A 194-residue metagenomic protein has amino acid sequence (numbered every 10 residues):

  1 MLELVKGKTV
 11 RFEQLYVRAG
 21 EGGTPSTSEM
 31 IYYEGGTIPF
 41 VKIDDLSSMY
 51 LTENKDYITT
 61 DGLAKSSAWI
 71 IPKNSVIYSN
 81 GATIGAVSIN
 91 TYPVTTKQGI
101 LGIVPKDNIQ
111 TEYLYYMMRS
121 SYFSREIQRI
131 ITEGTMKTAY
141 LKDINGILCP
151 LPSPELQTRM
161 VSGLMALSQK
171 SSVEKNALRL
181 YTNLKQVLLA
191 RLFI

Functional and structural regions predicted by a protein language model:
M1-L4, T138, P150-P152, L156-Y181 (+1 more regions): A structural feature that tracks compact, well-ordered secondary-structure segments with a strong bias toward
L2-G23, S48, G146, P150-L151 (+1 more regions): Non-catalytic DNA-recognition/assembly elements of restriction-modification systems
E13-M30, D44-K73, T91, T96: Sequence-specific dsDNA recognition surfaces
V76-I77, L164: Generic structural signal for buried aliphatic residues
N80, V94-L101, I109-E112, T132-E155: A short glycine-rich beta-alpha junction/loop motif
I84-N90: Short, Lys/Arg- and Gly-enriched loop/turn segments at beta-strand edges
Y115-Y122, T132-E133: Glycine- and charge-enriched low-complexity intrinsically disordered segments
F123-I127: Periplasmic-binding protein-like
